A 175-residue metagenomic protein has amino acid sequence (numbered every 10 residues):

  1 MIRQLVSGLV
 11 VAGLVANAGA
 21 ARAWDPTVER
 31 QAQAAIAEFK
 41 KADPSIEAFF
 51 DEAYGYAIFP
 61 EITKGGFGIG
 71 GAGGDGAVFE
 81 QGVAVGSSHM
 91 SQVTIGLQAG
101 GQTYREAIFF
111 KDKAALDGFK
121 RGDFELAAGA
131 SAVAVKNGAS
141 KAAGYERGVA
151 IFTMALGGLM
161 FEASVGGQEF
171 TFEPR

Functional and structural regions predicted by a protein language model:
M1-Q4: Positively charged n-region of N-terminal signal peptides that target proteins for export
V6-N17: Bacterial N-terminal signal peptides
N17-A23: Sec/Tat signal peptide C-region and signal peptidase I cleavage site
A23-R175: Small-residue-enriched, tightly packed secondary-structure blocks
